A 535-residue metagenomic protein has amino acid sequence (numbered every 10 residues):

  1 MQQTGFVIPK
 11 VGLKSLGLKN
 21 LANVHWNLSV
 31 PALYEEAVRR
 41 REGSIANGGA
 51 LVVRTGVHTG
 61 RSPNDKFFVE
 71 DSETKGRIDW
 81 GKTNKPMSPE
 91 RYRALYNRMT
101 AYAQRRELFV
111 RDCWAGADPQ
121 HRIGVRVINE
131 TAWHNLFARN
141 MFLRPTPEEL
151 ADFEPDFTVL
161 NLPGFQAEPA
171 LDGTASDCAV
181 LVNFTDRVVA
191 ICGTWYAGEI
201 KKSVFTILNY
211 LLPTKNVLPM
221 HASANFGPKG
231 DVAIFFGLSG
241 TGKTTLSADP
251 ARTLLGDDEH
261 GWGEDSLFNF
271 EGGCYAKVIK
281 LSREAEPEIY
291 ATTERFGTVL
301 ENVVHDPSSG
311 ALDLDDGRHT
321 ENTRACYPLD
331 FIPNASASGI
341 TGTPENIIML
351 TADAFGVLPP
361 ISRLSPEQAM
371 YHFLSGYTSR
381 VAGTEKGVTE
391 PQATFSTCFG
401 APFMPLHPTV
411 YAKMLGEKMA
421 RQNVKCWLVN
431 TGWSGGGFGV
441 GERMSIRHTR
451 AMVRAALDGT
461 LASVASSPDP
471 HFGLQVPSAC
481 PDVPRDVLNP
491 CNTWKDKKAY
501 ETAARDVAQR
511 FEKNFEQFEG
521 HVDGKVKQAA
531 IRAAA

Functional and structural regions predicted by a protein language model:
M1-D152: N-terminal accessory targeting/assembly segments
Q2-N47, P213, H221-L238, D249-P250 (+3 more regions): Glycine-rich, often acidic-flanked micro-motifs that create phosphate/phosphodiester-binding or positioning elements
T74-W80, N183-C192, Q392-C398: Gly-rich Lys/Arg/Thr-decorated short loops/hinges at beta-loop-alpha junctions or inter-strand turns that position
F153-L211: Charged, amphipathic alpha-helical linker segments immediately N-terminal to NTP-binding catalytic cores
K243: Conserved lysine of the Walker
L246: Hydrophobic positions on the alpha1 helix immediately C-terminal to the Walker A/P-loop
V487, N492-A535: Generic C-terminus detector
